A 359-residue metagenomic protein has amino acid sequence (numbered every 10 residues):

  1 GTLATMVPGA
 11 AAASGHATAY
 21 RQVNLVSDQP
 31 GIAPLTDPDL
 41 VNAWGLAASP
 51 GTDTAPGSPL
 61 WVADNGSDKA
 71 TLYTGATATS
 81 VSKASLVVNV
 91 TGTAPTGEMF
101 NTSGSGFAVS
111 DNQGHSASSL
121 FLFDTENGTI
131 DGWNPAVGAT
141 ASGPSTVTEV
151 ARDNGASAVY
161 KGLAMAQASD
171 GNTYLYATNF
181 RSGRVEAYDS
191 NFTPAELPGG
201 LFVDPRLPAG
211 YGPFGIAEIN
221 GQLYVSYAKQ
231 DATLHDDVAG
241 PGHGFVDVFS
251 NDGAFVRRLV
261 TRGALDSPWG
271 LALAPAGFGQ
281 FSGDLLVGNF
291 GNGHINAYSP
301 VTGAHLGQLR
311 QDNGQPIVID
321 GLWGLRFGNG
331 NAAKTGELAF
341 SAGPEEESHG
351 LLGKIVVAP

Functional and structural regions predicted by a protein language model:
T2-A10: C-terminal segment of classical bacterial N-terminal signal peptides
G9-P359: Sequence/structural signature of beta-propeller domains
